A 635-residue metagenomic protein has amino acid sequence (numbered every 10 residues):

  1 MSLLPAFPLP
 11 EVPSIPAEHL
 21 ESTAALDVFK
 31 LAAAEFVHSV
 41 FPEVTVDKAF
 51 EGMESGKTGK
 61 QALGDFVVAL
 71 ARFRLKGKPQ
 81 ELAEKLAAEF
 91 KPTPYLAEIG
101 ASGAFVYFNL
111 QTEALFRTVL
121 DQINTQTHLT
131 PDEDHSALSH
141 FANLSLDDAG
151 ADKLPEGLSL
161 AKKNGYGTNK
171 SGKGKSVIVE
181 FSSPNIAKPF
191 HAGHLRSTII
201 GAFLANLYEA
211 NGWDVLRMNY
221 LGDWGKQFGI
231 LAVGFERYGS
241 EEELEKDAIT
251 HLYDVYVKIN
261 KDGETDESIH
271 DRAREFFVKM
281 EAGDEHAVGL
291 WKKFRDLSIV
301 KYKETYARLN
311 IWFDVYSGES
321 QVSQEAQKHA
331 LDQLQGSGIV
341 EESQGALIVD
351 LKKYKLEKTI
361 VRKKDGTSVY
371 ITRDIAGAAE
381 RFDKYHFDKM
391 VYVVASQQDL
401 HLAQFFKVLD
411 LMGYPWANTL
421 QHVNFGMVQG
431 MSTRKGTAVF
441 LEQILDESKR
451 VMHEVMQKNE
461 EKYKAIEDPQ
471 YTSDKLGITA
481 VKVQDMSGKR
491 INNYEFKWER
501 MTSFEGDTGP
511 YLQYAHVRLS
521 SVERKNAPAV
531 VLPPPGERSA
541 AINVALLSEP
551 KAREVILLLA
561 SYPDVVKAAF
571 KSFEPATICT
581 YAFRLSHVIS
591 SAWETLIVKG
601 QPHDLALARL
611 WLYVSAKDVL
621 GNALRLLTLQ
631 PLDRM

Functional and structural regions predicted by a protein language model:
S2-R117, H128-M635: Non-catalytic interaction-recognition regions
R117-I123: Short, charged, solvent-exposed linker or helix-capping segments at domain edges/interfaces that act as flexible hinges
